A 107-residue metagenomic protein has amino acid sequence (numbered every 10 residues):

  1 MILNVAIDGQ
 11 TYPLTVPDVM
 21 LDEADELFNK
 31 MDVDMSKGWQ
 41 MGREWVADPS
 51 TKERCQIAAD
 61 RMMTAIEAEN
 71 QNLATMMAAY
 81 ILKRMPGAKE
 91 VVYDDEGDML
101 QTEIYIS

Functional and structural regions predicted by a protein language model:
M1-T75, E103-S107: Compositionally biased, non-globular sequence tracts
Q71-S107: Short, compact, well-ordered microdomains
